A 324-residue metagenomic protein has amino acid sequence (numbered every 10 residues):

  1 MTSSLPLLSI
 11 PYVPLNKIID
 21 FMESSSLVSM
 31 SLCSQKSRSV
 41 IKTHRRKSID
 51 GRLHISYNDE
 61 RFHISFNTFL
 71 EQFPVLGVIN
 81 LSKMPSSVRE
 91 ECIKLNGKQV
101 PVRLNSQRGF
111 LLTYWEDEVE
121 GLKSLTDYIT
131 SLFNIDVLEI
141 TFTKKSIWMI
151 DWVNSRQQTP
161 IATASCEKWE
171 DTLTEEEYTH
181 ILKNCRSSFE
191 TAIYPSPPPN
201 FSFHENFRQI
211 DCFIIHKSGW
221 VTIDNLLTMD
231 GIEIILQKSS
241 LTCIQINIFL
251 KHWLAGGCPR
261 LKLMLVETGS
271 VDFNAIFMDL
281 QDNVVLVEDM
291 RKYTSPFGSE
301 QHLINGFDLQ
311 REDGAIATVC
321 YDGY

Functional and structural regions predicted by a protein language model:
M1-Y324: Non-core capping and flanking segments associated with repeat-based/extracellular domains
